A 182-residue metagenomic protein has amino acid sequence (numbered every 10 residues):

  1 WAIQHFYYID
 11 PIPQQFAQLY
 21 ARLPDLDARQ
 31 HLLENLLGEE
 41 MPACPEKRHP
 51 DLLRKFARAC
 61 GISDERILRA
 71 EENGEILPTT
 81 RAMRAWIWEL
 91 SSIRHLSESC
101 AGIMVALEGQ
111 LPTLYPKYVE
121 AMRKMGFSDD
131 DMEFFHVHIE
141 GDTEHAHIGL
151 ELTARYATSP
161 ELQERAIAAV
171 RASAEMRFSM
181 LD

Functional and structural regions predicted by a protein language model:
W1-D182: Non-heme di-metal
